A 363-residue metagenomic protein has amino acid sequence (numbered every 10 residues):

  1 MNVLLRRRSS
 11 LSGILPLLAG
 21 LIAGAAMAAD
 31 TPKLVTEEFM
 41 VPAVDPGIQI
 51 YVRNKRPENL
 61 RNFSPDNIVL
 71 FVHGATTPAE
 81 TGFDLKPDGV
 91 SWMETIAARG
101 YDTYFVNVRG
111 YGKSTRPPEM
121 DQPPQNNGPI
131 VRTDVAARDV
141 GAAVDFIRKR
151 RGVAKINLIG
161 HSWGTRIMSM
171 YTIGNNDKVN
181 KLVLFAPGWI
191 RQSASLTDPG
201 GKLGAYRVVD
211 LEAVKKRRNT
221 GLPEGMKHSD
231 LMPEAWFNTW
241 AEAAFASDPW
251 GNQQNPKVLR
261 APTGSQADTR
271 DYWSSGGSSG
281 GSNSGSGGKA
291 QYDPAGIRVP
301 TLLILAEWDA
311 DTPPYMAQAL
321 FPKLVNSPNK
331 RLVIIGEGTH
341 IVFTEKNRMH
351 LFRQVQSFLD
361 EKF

Functional and structural regions predicted by a protein language model:
A29-S64: N-terminal cap/lid segment of alpha/beta-hydrolase-fold proteins
N59-F105: Short, surface-exposed "cap/lid" segments of acyl-processing enzymes
Q125-R150: Alpha/beta-hydrolase active-site loop
A154-I159, W163-I190: Conserved hydrolase catalytic core segment
S193-I304: Alpha/beta-hydrolase
A310-M316: Conserved alpha/beta-hydrolase "acid-adjacent" motif
V325-I341: Catalytic histidine neighborhood in serine/cysteine hydrolases with alpha/beta-hydrolase-type architecture
G338-H350: Catalytic histidine-centered segment of alpha/beta-hydrolase-like enzymes
